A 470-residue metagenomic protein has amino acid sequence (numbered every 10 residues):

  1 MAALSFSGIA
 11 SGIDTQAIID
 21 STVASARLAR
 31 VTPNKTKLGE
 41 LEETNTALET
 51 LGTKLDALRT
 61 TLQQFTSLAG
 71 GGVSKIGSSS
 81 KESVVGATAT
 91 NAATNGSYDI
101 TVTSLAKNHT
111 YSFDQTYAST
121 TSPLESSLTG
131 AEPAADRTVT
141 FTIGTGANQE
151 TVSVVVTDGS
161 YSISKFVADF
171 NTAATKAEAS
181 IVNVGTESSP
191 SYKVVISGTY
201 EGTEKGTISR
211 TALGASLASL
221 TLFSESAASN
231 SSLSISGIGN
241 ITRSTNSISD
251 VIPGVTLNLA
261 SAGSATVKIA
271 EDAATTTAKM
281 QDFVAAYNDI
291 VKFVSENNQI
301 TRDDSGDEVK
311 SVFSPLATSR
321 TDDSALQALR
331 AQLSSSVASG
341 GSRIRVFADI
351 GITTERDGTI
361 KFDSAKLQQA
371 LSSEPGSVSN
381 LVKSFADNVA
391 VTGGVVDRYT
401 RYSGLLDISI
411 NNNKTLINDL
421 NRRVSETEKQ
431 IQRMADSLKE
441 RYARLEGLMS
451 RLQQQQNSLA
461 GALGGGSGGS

Functional and structural regions predicted by a protein language model:
M1-G39, G52, T60-V294, P315-Q430 (+1 more regions): Bacterial flagellar/type III secretion structural subunits and associated motility module proteins, recognized via
A57: Acidic/charged coordination and interface sites in well-structured regions
V184-E187, N298-V309: Short, glycine/acidic-rich hinge or "gate" loops at secondary-structure transitions that mediate conformational
S295-N298, R302, Q432-M449, Q453-L463: Structured, hydrophobic secondary-structure cores that serve as assembly/anchoring elements
